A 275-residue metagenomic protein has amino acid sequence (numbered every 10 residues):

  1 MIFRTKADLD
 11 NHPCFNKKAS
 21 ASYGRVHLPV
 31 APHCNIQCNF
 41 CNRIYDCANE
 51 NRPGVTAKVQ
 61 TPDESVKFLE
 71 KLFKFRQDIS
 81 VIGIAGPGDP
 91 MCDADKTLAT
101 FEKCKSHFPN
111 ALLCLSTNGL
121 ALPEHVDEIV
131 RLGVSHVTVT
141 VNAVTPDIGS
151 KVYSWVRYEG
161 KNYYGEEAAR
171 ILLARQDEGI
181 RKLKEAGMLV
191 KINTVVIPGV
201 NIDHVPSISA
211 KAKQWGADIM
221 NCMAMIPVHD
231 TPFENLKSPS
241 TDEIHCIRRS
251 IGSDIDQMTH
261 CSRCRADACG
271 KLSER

Functional and structural regions predicted by a protein language model:
M1-S22, I202, P206-R275: Auxiliary Fe-S-binding modules of radical SAM enzymes
K6-L9, P13-K18, S22, L69-A85 (+2 more regions): Conserved N-terminal glycine/acidic-rich loop preference
F15-T61: Canonical Radical SAM [4Fe-4S] cluster-binding loop centered on the CxxxCxxC motif and its immediate flanking residues
R43-I84, D93-T100: Conserved alpha-helical substructure of the radical SAM core
N49-R52, D147-S150, G160-Y163, V228-E234: A short acidic, helix-capping loop that chelates divalent metal ions and anchors anionic groups
R52-A57, Y153-V156, G165-E166, E234-S238: Short glycine-enriched, charge-decorated loop/helix-capping segments at active-site entrances that position
M91-M223: Conserved AdoMet/S-adenosylmethionine-binding subsite of the radical SAM
